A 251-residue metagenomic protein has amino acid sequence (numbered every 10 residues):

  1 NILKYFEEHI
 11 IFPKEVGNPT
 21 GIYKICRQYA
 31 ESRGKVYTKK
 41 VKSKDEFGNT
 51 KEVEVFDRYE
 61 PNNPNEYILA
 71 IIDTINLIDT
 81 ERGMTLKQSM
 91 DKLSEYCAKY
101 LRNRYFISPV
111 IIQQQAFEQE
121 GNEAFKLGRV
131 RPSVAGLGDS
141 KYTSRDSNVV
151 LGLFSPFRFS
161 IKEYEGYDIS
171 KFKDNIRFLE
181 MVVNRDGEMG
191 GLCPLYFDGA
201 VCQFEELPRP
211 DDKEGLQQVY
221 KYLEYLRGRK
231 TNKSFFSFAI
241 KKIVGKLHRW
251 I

Functional and structural regions predicted by a protein language model:
N1-H9: Conserved P-loop
L3-K4, P19-A70, N103-R104, E118-I251: C-terminal regions of RecA-like/P-loop NTPase motor modules
I11-F12, D79-D91, E123-V130: Flexible beta-alpha connector loops of hexameric P-loop NTPases
I11-P13, V110, L151, L179: Hydrophobic/aromatic beta-strand patches that form the interior of the parallel beta-sheet core in alpha/beta enzyme
E46-N49, E60-I78, M84-A98: Helical hairpin unit composed of two closely spaced alpha helices linked by a short loop
I71-I72, I107-Q114: Structural recognition of the conserved hydrophobic beta-strand(s) that form the central parallel beta-sheet of P-loop
L77, Q114-G121: Signature of the SF2 helicase/ATPase Hel1-core->accessory helical subdomain module
K99-I107: Structural alpha-beta junctions
